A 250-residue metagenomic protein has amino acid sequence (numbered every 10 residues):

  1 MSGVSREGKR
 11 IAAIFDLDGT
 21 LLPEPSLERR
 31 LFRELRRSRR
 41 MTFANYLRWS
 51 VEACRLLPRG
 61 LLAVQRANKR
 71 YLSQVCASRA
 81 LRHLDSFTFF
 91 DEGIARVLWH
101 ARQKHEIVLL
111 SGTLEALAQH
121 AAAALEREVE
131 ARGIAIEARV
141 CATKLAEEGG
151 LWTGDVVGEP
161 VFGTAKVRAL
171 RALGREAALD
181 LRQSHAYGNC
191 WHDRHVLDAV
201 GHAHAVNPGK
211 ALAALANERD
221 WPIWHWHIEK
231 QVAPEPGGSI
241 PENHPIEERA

Functional and structural regions predicted by a protein language model:
S2-A12, D85-A250: C-terminal cap/substrate-recognition subdomain and adjoining C-terminal extension of metal-dependent phosphatase-like
S2-R59: Active-site neighborhood of HAD-like aspartate-dependent phosphohydrolases
T20, C76-S78, R249: Intrinsic structural disorder
L35, K69-S73, R168-L170, Y187-G188: Short, flexible segments with low predicted structural confidence
N45-S73, R139-A146: Short, compositionally biased "basic patch" segments
A63-R96, Q103: Metal-dependent phosphoesterase signature
